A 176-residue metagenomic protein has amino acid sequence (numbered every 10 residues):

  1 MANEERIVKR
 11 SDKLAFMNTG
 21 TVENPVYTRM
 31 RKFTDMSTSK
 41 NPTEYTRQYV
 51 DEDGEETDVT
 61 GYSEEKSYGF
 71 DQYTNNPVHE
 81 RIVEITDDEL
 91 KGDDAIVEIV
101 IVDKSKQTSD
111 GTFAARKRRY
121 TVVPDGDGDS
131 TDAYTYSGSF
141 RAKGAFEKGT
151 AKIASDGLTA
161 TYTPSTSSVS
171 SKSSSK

Functional and structural regions predicted by a protein language model:
M1-E4, S174-K176: Basic/polar N-terminal segments that are highly enriched at the extreme N-terminus, encompassing both cleavable
A2-T74, R119-D132: Solvent-exposed edge beta-strands and adjacent loop segments that serve as assembly or binding interfaces
I7-K13, K143-G157: Short secondary-structure transition/capping segments
T34-T38, V100-K148: Short beta-strand and beta-hairpin "edge-sheet" elements
E52-K117, E147-I153: Extracellular/virion structural assembly segments
I85-K91, R118-V122, R141, G157-Y162: Short, low-complexity, polar/charged sequence segments that are solvent-exposed and flexible
G92-I96, G126, G144-K148, T163-S167: Glycine-rich loops and low-complexity Gly/Arg-rich segments that provide flexible linkers or classic glycine-based
T150-K176: Intrinsically disordered, low-complexity terminal/linker regions enriched in Pro/Ser/Gly and acidic residues
